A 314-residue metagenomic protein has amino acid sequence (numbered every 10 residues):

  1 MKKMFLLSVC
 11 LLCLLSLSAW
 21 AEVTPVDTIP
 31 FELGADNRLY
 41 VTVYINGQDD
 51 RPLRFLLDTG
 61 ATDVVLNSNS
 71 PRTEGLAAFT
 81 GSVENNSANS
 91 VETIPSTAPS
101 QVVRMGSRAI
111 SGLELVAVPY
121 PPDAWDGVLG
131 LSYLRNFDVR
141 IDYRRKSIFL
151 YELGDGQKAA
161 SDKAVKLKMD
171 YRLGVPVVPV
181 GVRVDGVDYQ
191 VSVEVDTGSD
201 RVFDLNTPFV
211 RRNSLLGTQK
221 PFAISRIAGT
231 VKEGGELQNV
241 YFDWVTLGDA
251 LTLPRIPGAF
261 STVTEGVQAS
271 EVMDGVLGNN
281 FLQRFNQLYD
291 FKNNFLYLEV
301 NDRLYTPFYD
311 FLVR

Functional and structural regions predicted by a protein language model:
M1-M4: Positively charged n-region of N-terminal signal peptides that target proteins for export
L6-L7, L216: Short amphipathic alpha-helical "recognition" segments used for binding
S8-S16: Bacterial N-terminal signal peptides
W20-R314: Pepsin/retropepsin-fold aspartyl endopeptidases
